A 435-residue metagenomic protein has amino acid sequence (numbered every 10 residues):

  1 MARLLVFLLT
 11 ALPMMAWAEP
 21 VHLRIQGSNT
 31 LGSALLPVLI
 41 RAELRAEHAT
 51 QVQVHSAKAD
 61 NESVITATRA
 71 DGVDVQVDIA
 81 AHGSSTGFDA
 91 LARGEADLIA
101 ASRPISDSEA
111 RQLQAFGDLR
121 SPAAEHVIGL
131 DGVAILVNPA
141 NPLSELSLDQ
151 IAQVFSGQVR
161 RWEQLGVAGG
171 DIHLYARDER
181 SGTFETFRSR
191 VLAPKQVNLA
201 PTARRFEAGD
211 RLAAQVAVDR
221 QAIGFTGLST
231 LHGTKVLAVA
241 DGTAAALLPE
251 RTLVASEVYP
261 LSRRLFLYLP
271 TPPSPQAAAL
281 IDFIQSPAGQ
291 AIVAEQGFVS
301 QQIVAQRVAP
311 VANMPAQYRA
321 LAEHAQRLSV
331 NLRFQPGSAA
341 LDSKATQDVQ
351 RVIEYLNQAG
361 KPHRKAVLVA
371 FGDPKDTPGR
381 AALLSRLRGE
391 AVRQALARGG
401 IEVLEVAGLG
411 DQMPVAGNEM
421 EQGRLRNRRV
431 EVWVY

Functional and structural regions predicted by a protein language model:
E19-F155: N-terminal segment of the mature folded domain
A34-L36, S121-A203, E207, A213-A217 (+1 more regions): Extracytoplasmic ligand-binding site segments that recognize negatively charged/polar headgroups
K58-D71, F88, R180-L247: Ligand-binding pocket segment of bilobal, Venus flytrap-like solute-binding proteins
G117-V137, E145, G233-L269: Periplasmic-binding protein-like
S147-V167, F283-V304: Periplasmic-binding protein-like
V293-Q326: Pro/Ala/Gly-rich low-complexity, hydrophilic intrinsically disordered segments
Q317-A322, R327, R333-V369, R393-R398 (+1 more regions): Periplasmic peptidoglycan-binding/anchoring modules of Gram-negative envelope and division proteins
K361-P362, F371-Y435: Periplasmic OmpA-like peptidoglycan-binding domain that tethers envelope proteins to the cell wall
